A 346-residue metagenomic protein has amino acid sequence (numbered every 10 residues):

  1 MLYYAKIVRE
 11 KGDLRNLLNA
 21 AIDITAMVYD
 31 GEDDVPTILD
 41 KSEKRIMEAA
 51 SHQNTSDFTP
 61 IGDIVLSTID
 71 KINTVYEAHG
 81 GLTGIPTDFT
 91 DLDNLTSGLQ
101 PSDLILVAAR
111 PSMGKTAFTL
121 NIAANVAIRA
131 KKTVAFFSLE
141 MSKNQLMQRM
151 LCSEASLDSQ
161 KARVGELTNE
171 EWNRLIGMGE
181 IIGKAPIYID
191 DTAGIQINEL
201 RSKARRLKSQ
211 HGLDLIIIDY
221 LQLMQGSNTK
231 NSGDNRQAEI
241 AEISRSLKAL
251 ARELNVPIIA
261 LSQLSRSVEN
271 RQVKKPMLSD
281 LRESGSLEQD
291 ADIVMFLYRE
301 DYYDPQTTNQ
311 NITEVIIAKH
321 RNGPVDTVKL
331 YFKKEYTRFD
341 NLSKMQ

Functional and structural regions predicted by a protein language model:
M1-A78, L82, M113, K132 (+2 more regions): Short, small/acidic-rich helices and loops at N termini and domain boundaries of DNA replication/processing enzymes
S56-L157, I176-G177, K184, M345-Q346: The Walker A/P-loop phosphate-binding site
L92, D219, D292: Non-catalytic, usually N-terminal nucleic-acid engagement modules in DNA/RNA processing proteins
N125, R129-G212, G226, V328-Y331: Cytosolic-facing regulatory segments adjacent to core modules
E140-M141, A260-S265: A short beta-strand-to-loop transition that corresponds to the Sensor-1 phosphate-sensing loop of AAA+ P-loop ATPases
S159-T168, Y188-G194, Q225-A241, V268-S279: Flexible beta-alpha connector loops of hexameric P-loop NTPases
N198-L213, R245-N255, R266-Q346: C-terminal regions of RecA-like/P-loop NTPase motor modules
L213-A260: Helical hairpin unit composed of two closely spaced alpha helices linked by a short loop
